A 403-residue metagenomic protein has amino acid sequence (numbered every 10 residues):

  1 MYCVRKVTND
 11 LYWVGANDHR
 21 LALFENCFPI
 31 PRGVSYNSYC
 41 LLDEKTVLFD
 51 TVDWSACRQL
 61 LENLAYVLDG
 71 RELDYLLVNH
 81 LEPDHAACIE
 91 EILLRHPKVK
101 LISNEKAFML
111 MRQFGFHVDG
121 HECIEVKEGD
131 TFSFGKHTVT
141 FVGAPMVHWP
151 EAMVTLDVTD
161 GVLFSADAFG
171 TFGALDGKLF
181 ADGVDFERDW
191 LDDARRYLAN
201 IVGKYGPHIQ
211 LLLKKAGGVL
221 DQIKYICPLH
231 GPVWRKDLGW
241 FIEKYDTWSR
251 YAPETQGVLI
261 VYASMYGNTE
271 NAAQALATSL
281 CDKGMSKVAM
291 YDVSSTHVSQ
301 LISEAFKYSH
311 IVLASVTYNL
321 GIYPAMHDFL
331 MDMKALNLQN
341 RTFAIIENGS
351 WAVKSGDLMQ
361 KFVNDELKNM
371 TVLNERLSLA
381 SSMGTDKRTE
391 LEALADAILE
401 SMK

Functional and structural regions predicted by a protein language model:
V4-Y66, V154-D157, G161-S165, T269: Conserved beta-strand hairpin/beta-sheet module of binuclear metal-dependent hydrolase folds, prominently
R5-N9, S103-A152, L211: Metallo-beta-lactamase
E44, S55-I102: Active-site metal-binding motif and surrounding structural segment of the metallo-beta-lactamase
K45-V47, Y75, H137, G161-F164 (+4 more regions): Structural motif
F49-T51, L73-L81, L101-N104, L163-D167 (+1 more regions): Active-site neighborhood of phospho(di)ester-bond hydrolases with catalytic His/Asp-centered motifs
C88, T296-L301: Short acidic active-site motifs
H148-A152, D160, A168-K204, W248-E254: Active-site-proximal loop/helix segment associated with metal-binding centers of metalloenzymes
L175, F186-I226, G231-V233, A275-Y291 (+1 more regions): FMN-binding flavodoxin-like domain, especially the glycine-rich phosphate-binding loop
